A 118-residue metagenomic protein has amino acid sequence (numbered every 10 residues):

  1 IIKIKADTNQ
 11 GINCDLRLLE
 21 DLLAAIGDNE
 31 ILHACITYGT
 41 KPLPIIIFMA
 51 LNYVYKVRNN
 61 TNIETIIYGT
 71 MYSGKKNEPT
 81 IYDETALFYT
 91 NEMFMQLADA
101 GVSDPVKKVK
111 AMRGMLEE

Functional and structural regions predicted by a protein language model:
I1-I31, I46, N52-E118: Long, low-complexity, Lys/Arg-enriched
I36-M49: Gly/Ser/Thr-rich loops at beta-strand to alpha-helix junctions that form or flank small-molecule/cofactor-binding
